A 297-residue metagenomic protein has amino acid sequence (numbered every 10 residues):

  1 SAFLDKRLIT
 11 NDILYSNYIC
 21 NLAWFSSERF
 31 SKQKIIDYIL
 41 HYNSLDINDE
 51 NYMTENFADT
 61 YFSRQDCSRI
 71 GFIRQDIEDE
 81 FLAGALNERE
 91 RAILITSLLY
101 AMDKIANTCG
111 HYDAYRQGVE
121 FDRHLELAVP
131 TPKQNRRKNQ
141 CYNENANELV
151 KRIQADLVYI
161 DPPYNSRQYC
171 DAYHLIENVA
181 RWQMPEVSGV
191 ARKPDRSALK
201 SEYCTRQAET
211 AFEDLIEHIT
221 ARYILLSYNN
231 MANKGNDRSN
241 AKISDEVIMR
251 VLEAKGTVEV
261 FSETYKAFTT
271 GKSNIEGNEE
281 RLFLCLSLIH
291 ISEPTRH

Functional and structural regions predicted by a protein language model:
S1-A2, T10-Y15, K151-A172, I224-N229: Conserved proline-anchored active-site loop of SAM-dependent methyltransferases that bridges a beta-strand
A2-F3, I19-A23, R152-A155, Q168-E177 (+2 more regions): A short acidic (Asp/Glu
R7-I9, I13-P132, C170-T205, T210: Class I S-adenosyl-L-methionine-dependent methyltransferase module
P132-N139: A short helix-to-beta-strand connector/capping loop
E144-E148: Conserved SAM/SAH-binding loop
S201-G256: Conserved Class I SAM-dependent methyltransferase catalytic core
K242-L288: Class I S-adenosyl-L-methionine
I289-H297: Conserved small/polar residues in nucleotide/adenosyl-binding loops
